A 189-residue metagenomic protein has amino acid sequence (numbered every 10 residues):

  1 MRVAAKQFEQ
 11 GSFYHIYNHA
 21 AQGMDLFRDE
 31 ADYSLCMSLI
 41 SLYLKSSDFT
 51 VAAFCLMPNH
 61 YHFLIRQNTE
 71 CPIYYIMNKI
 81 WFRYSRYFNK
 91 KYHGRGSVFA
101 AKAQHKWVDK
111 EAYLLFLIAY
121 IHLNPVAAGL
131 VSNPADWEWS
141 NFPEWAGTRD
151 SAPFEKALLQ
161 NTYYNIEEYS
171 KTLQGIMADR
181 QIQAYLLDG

Functional and structural regions predicted by a protein language model:
M1-A53, M57, R66-G189: Short Pro-Cys-Gly-centered "Cys-loop" motif that presents a nucleophilic cysteine in a tight turn
